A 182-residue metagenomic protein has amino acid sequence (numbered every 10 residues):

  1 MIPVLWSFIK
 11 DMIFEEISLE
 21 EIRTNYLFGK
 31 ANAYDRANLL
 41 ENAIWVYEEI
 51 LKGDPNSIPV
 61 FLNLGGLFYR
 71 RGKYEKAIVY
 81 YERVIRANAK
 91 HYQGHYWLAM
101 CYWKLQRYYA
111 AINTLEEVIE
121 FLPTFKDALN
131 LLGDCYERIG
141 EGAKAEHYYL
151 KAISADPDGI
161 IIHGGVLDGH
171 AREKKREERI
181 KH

Functional and structural regions predicted by a protein language model:
L19-G53, N63-R70: Alpha-helical segment of the N-proximal tetratricopeptide repeat
T24, I58-P59, Y92-Q93, K126-D127 (+1 more regions): Helix-start (N-cap) detector for alpha-helical repeat units in TPR-like alpha-solenoids, especially tetratricopeptide
G29, N63, W97, L131 (+1 more regions): Canonical tetratricopeptide repeat
R36, R70-R71, K104, R138 (+1 more regions): Register position in tetratricopeptide repeats
